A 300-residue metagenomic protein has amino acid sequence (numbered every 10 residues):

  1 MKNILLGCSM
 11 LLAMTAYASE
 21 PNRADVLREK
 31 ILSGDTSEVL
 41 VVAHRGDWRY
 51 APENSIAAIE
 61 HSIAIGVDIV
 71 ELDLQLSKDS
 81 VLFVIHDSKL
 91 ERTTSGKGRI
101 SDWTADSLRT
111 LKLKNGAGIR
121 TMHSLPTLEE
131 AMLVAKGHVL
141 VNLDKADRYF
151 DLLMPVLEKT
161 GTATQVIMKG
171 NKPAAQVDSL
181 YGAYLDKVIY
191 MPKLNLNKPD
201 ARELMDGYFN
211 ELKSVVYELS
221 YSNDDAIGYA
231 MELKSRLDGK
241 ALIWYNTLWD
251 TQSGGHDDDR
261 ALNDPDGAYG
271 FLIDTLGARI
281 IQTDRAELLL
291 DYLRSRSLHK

Functional and structural regions predicted by a protein language model:
M1-I4: Positively charged n-region of N-terminal signal peptides that target proteins for export
S9-A18: Hydrophobic h-region of N-terminal signal peptides that target proteins for export in Gram-negative bacteria
Y17-K300: Phosphate-group recognition and catalysis centered on beta-loop-alpha active-site segments
